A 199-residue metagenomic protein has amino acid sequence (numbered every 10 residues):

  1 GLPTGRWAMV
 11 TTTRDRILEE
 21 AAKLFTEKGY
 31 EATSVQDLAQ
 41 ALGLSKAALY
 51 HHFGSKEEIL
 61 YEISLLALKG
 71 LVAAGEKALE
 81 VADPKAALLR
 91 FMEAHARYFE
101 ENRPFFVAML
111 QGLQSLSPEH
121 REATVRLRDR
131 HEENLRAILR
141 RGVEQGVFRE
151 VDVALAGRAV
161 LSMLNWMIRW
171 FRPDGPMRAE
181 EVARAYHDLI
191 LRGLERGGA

Functional and structural regions predicted by a protein language model:
G1-R6, A94-R97, E101, E133-R141 (+2 more regions): C-terminal peripheral helix-coil segments that are non-catalytic and often amphipathic
R16, E20-E58, E62: Helix-turn-helix
E62, E76-P104, A156-V160: Hydrophobic alpha-helical connector segments
K69-V72, E119-Q145, A154-R158, E181-R184: Amphipathic alpha-helical packing segments from all-alpha helical-bundle domains
E100-E119, R169, P173: Amphipathic alpha-helical segments used for helix-helix packing
V107-M109, V151, A199: Short, hydrophobic secondary-structure boundary micro-motifs
